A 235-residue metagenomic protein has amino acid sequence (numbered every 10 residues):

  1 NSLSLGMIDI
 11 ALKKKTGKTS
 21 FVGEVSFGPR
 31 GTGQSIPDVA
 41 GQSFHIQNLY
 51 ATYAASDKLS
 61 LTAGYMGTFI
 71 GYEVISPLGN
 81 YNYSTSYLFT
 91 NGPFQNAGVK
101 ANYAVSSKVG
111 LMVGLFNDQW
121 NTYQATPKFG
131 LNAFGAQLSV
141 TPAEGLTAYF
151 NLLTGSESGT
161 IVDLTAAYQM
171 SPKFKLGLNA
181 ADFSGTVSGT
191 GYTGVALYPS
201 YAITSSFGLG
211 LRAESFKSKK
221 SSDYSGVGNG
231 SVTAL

Functional and structural regions predicted by a protein language model:
N1-W120, G130, S139-L146, Y198-S200 (+2 more regions): Outer membrane beta-barrel
S2, P29-G31, N91-N96, D118-L131 (+3 more regions): Solvent-exposed loop/turn segments connecting transmembrane beta-strands in outer-membrane beta-barrel proteins
Q34-Q42, L49, V74, L146-L235: Outer-membrane beta-barrel pore domains
